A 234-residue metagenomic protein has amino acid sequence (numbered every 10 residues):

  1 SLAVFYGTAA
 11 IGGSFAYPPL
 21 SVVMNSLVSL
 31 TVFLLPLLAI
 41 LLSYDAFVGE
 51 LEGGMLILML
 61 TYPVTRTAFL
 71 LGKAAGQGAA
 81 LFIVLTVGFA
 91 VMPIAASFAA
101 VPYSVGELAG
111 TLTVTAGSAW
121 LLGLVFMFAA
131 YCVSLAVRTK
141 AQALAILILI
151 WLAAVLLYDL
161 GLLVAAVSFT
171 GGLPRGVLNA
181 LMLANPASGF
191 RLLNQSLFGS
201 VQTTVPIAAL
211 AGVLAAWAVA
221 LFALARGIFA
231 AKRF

Functional and structural regions predicted by a protein language model:
A3-V32, G76-V137: Secretory targeting signals
I11-Y17, L152, L156-V219: Terminal transmembrane helical anchor/hairpin motif
S26-G49: Long, hydrophobic alpha-helical segments
P36-S43, F128-A129, Y158, P186 (+2 more regions): Hydrophobic/aromatic residues in alpha-helical transmembrane segments
A46-A79: Helix-loop-helix units of permease transmembrane domains in multi-pass membrane transporters, especially ABC
K73-A74, F82, F128, L147-I148 (+1 more regions): Residue-level recognition of transmembrane alpha-helices in multi-pass small-molecule transporters/permeases
W120-A154, A166-T170: A structural motif at transmembrane helix-loop-helix junctions in multipass membrane proteins
L224-F234: Membrane-interface capping segments at transmembrane-helix boundaries
